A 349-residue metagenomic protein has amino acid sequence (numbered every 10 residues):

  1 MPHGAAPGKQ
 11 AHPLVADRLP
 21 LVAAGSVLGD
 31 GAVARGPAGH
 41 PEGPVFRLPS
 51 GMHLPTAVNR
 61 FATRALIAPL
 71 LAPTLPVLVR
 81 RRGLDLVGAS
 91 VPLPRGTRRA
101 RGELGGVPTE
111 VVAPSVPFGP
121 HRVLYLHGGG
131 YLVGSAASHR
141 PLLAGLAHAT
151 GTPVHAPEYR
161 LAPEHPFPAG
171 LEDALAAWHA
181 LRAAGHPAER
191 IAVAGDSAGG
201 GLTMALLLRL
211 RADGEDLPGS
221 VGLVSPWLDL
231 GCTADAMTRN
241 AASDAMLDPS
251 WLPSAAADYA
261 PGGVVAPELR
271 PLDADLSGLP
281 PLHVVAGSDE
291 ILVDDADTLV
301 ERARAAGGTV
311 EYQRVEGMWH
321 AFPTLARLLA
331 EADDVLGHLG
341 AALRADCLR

Functional and structural regions predicted by a protein language model:
P2-G8, H12-V112, L348-R349: A glycine/proline-hinged amphipathic helix-loop "lid/cap" segment that gates access to hydrophobic ligand pockets
H53, R98, G105-E110, P114-R349: Alpha/beta-hydrolase superfamily serine-hydrolase fold, recognizing
